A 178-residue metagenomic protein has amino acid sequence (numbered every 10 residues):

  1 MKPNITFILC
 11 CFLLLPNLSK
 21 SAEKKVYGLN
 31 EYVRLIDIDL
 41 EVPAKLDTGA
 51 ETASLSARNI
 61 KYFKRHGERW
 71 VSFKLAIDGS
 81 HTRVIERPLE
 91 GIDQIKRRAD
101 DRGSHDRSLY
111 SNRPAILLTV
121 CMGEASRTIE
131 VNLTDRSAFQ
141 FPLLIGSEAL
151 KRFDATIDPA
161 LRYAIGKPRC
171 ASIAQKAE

Functional and structural regions predicted by a protein language model:
M1-F7: Bacterial N-terminal signal peptides that target proteins for export
F7-P16: Bacterial N-terminal signal peptides
S21-E178: Pepsin/retropepsin-fold aspartyl endopeptidases
